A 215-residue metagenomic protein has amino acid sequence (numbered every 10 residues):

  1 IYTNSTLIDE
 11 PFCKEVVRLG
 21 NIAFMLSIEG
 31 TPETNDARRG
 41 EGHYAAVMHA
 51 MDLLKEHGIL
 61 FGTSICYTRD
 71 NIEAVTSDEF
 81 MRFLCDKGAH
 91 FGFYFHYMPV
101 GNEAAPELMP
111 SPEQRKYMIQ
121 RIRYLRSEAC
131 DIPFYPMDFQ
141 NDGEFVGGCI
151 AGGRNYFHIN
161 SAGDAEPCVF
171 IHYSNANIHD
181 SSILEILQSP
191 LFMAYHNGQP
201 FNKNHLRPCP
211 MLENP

Functional and structural regions predicted by a protein language model:
I1-F95: Radical SAM/AdoMet-radical enzyme domain recognition
T6-L7, T31, T68-D70, M98-V100 (+3 more regions): Short, solvent-exposed loop/turn segments at secondary-structure junctions
V17, K55, C85, R123 (+4 more regions): Alpha-helix boundary recognition
E41-Y44, M109-K116, A176-S181: Short, conserved loop/turn and helix-capping segments at secondary-structure boundaries that abut family-defining
M48, D78, K116-R123, L184: Generic alpha-helical structural signal
T63, F134-Y135, Y195-H196: Short, hydrophobic secondary-structure boundary micro-motifs
Y97-P167, L212-N214: A C-terminal junction/extension of Radical SAM enzymes
A165, F170-P215: Flexible mid-to-C-terminal extensions adjoining Fe-S/redox cofactors in radical SAM and related proteins
